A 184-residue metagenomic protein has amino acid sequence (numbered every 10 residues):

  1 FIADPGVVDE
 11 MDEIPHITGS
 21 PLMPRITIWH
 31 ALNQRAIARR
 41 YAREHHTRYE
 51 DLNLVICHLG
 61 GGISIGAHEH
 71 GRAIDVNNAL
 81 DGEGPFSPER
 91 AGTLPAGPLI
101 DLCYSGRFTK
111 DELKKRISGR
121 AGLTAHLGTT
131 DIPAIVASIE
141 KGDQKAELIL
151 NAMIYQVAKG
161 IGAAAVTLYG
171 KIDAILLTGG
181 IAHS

Functional and structural regions predicted by a protein language model:
F1: Conserved phosphate-binding loops in N-terminal lobes of ATP-dependent enzymes of the actin/Hsp70/sugar-kinase
G6-S105: Glycine-rich phosphate-binding loop of actin/hexokinase-like ATP-binding domains
T27-H30, Q34, A91-A96, G106 (+5 more regions): Generic structural signal for well-ordered, non-membrane alpha-helical segments in soluble metabolic enzymes
I37-R40, I149-G170: Phosphate/ATP-binding catalytic cores across multiple sugar-kinase/actin-like superfamilies, primarily ASKHA
Y49-L52, K110-K114, L127-I132, A164-D173: Flexible, glycine/charged-enriched surface loops at secondary-structure junctions
S105-N151: A mobile "lid/hinge" subdomain adjacent to the ATP/sugar-phosphate binding pocket shared across diverse ATP-dependent
D173-S184: Glycine-rich phosphate-binding loops at beta-strand->alpha-helix junctions
